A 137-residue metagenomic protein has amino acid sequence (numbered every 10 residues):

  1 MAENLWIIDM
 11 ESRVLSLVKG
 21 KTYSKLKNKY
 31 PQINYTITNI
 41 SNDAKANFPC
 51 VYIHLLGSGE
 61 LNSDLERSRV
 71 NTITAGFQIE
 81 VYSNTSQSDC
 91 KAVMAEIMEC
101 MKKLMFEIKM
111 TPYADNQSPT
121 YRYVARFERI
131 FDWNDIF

Functional and structural regions predicted by a protein language model:
M1-D64: Small/polar-rich, solvent-exposed N-terminal microdomains that initiate assembly or binding
V14, V18, Y35, V51-I53 (+5 more regions): Hydrophobic beta-strand residues in large extracellular and virion-surface proteins
K45-N47, R69-I73, Q117-Y121: A generic structural micro-feature
N62-E66, D135-F137: Short, charged, solvent-exposed linker or helix-capping segments at domain edges/interfaces that act as flexible hinges
N71-N84, Y121-D132: Oligomerization/assembly interface segments of phage tail-like spikes and tubes
S86-D89: Exposed beta-sheet edge/beta-hairpin loop segments within beta-rich domains
A92-F137: Acidic-leaning, charged glycine-interspersed low-complexity segments
